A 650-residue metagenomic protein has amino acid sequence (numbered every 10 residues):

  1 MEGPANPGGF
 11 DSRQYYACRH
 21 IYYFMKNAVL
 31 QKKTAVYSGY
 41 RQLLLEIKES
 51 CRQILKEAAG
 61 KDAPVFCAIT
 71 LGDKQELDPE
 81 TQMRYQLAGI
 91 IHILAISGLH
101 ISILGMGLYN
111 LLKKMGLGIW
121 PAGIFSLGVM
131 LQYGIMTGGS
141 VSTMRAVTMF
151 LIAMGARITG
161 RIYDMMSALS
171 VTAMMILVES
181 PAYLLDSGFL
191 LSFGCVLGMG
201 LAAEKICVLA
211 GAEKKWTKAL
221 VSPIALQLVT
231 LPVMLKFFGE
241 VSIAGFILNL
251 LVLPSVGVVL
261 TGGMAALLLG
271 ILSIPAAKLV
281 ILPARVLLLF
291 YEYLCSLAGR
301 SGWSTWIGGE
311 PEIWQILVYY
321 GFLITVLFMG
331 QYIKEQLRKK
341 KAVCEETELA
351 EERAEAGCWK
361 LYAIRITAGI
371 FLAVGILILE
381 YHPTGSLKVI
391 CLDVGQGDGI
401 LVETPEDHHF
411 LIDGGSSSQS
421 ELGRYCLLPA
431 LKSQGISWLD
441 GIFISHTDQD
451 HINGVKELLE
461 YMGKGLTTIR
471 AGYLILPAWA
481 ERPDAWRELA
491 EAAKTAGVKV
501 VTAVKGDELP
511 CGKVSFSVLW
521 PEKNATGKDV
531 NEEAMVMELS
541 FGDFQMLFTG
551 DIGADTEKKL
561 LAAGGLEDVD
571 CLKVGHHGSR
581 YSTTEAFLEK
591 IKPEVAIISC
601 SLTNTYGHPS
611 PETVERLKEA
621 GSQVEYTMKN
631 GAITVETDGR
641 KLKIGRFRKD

Functional and structural regions predicted by a protein language model:
M1-H92, L349, R424-P429, W438 (+4 more regions): Membrane-interface helix/helix-cap signal primarily in integral membrane proteins
Y16-M149, M154, L228, I390-L392 (+6 more regions): Aromatic-rich juxtamembrane segments at the membrane interface
M25, D78-F246, G262, G308-T384 (+4 more regions): Hydrophobic alpha-helical transmembrane segments in multi-pass membrane proteins
K32-V36, R41-L43, L87, L235-L251 (+2 more regions): Membrane-interface amphipathic/re-entrant loop segments adjacent to transmembrane helices in multi-pass membrane
K74, M175-L185, G299-F322, F328-G441 (+2 more regions): Core dinuclear metal-dependent hydrolase active-site scaffold
L439-D450, W479, L572-H576: Metallo-beta-lactamase
Q449-T502, P593: Active-site HxH/HxHxD metal-binding segment of metal-dependent hydrolases
Y473-L476, E557-G631: Cap/insert and terminal regions of metallo-dependent hydrolase folds
